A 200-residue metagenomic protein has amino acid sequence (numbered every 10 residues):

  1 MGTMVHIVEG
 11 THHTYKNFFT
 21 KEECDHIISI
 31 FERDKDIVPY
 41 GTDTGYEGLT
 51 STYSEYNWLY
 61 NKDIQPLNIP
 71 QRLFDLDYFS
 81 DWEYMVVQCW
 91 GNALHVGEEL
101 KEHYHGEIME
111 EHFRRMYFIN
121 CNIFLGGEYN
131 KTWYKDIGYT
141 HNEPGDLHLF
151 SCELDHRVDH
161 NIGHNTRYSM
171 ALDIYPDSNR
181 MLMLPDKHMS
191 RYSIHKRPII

Functional and structural regions predicted by a protein language model:
M1-E83, R191-I200: Non-heme Fe(II)/2-oxoglutarate
D81-H188: Catalytic core of non-heme Fe(II) oxygenases with the double-stranded beta-helix
